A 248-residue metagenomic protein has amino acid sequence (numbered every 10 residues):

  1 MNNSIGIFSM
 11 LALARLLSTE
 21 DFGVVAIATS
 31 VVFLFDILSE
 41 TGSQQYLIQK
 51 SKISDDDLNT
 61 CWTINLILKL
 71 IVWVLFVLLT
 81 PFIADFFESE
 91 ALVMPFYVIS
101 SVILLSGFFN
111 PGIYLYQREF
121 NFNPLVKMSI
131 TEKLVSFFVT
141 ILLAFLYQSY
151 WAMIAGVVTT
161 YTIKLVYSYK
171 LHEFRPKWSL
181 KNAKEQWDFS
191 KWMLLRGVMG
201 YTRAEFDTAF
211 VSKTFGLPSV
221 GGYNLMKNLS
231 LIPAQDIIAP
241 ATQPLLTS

Functional and structural regions predicted by a protein language model:
M1-T41, K69, W73-T80, K133-I141 (+2 more regions): Signature of the first transmembrane helix
A14-A28, K50-T60, W73-I103, F145-I154 (+1 more regions): Membrane-interface helix-capping segments at transmembrane helix termini in multi-pass transporters
G23, S54-I67, W187, L245-L246: Interfacial transmembrane-helix starts/ends
T29-F35, L66, V74, L78 (+6 more regions): Alpha-helical transmembrane segments of multi-pass membrane proteins
I37-D55, Q117-R118, M226, S230-S248: Helix-loop junctions and terminal segments of transmembrane helices in multi-pass membrane transport/translocation
Q44, P111-R118, F122-N123, L142-L146 (+3 more regions): C-terminal transmembrane helix end/exit motif
V93-S100, K127-H172, F189, R196 (+2 more regions): Hydrophobic alpha-helical transmembrane segments
N123, K127, V166-A209, K213 (+2 more regions): Interhelical loop/hinge segments that connect adjacent transmembrane helices in multipass membrane
